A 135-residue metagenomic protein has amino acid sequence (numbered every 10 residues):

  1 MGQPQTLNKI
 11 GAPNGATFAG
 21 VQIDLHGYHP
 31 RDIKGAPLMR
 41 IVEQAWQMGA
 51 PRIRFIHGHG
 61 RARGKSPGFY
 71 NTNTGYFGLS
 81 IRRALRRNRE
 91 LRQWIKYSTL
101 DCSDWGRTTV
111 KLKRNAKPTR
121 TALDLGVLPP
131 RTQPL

Functional and structural regions predicted by a protein language model:
M1-L135: Long, charged, low-complexity intrinsically disordered regions
